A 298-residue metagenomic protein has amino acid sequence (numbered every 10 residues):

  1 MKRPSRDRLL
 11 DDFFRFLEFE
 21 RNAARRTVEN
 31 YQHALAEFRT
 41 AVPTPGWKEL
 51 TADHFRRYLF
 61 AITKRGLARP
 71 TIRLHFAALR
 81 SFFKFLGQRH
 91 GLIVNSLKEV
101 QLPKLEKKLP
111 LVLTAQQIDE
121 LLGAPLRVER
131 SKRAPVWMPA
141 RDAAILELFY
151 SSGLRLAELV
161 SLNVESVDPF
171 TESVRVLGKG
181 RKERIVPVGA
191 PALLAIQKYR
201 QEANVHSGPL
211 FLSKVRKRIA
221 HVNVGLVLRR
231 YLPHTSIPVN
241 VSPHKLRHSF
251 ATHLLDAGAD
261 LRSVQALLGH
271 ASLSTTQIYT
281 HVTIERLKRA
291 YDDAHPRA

Functional and structural regions predicted by a protein language model:
M1-A298: Conserved catalytic core of the tyrosine transesterase superfamily
